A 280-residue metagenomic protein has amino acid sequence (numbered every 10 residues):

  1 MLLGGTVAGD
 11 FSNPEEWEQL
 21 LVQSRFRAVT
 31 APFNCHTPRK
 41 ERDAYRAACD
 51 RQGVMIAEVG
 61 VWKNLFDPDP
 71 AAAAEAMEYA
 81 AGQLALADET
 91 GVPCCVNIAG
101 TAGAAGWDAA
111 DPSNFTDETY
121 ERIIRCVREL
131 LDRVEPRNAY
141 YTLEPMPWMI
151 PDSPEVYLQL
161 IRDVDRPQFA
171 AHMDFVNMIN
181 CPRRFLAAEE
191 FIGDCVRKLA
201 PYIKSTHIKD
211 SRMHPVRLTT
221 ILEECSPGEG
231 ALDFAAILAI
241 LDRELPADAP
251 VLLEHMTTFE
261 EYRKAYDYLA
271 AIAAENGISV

Functional and structural regions predicted by a protein language model:
M1-P93, D117, R128, R166 (+2 more regions): N-terminal pre-domain/capping segments
G5-G9, A31-C35, E58-K63, N97-A99 (+4 more regions): A cross-domain feature marking catalytic cores of carbohydrate-active enzymes and several ubiquitous metabolic/repair
V7-E15, A31-A44, N64-A74, G103 (+4 more regions): Acidic-and-aromatic substrate-binding clefts and catalytic sites of carbohydrate-active enzymes
P14-W17, R42, A76-A80, Y120-I123 (+7 more regions): Aromatic/hydrophobic pocket-lining residues that form the small-molecule binding cavity in soluble enzyme cores
Q19, V29, V59, R125-C225 (+2 more regions): Acidic/histidine-rich catalytic cores of soluble enzymes
D50-R51, P70-A171: Active-site acidic/histidine proton-transfer and metal-coordination neighborhood in alpha/beta enzyme cores
E223, G230, A235-L238, D242-V251: H/E-rich (His + Asp/Glu) clusters that bind or coordinate divalent metals
